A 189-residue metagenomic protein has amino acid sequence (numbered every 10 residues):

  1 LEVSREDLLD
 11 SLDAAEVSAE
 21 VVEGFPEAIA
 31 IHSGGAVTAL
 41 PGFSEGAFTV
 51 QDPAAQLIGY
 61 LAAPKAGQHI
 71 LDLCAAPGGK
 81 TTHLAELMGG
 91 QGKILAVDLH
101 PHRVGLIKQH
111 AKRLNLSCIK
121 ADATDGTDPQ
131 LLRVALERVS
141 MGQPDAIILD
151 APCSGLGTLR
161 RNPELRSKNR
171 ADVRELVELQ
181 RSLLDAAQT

Functional and structural regions predicted by a protein language model:
L1-T189: S-adenosylmethionine
